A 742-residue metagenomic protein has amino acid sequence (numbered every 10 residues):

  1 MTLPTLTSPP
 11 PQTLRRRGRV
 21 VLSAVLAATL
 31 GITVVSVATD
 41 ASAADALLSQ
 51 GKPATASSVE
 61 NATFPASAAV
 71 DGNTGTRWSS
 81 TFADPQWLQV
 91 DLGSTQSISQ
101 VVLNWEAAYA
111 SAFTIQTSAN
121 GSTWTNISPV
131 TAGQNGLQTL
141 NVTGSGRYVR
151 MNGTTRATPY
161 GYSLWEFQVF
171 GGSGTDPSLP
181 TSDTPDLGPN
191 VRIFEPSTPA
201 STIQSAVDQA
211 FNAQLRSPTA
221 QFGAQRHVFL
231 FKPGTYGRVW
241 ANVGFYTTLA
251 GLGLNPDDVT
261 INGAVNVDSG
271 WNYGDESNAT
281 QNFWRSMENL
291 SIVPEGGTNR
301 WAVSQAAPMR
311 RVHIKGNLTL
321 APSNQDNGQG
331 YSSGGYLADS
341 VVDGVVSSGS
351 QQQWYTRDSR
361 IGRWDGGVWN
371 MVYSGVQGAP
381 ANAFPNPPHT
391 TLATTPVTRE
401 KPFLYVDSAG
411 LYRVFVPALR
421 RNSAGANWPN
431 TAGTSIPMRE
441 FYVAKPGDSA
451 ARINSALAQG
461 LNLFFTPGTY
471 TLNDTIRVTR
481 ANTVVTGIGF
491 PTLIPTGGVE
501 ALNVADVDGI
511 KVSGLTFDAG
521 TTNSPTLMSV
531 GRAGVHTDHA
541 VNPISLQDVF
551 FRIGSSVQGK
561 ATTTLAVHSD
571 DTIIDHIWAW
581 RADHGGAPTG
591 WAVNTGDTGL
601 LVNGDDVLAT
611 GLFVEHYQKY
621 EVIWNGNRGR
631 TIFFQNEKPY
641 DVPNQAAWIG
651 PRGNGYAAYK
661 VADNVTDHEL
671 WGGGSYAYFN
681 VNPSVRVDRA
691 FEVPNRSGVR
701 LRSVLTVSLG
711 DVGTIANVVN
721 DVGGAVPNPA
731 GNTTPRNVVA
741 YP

Functional and structural regions predicted by a protein language model:
M1-A43: Secretory targeting and sorting signals
L30, A44-G93, N104-Y109, P129-A132 (+2 more regions): Disordered, acidic Ser/Thr/Pro-rich linker "stalks" and the adjacent N-terminal cap of the next globular domain
Q96-A107, M151: A short beta-strand element within beta-rich, extracytoplasmic domains of secreted/secretory-pathway proteins
F113-I115: Short beta-strand elements bearing conserved aromatic residues within extracellular beta-rich modules
T125-V142: Extracellular carbohydrate recognition and processing domains and analogous Trp-centered ligand-binding platforms
N152-P159: Short beta-strand-plus-loop segments that form exposed binding edges in beta-rich domains
T175-P742: Extracellular/periplasmic carbohydrate-active domains that bind, remodel, or depolymerize complex polysaccharides
